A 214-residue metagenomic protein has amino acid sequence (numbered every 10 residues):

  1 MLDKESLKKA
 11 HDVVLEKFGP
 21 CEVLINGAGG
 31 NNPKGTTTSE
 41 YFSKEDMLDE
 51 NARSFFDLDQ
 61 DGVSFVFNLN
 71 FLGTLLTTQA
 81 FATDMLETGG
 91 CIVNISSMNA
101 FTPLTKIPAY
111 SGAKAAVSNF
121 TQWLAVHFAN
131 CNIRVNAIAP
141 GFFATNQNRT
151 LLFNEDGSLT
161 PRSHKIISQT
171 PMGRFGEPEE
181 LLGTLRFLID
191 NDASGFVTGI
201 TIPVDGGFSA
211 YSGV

Functional and structural regions predicted by a protein language model:
G35-S64, I166: Substrate-binding pocket helix/loop in short-chain dehydrogenase/reductase
T78, A113: Active-site helix of classical SDR
T83, V126-A129: Alpha-helical segment proximal to the catalytic Tyr-Lys
S97: Residue(s) in the substrate-gating loop at a strand-loop-helix junction that position the organic substrate next
P103-S111, W123, L151: Active-site loop-to-helix junction immediately N-terminal to the catalytic Tyr of the SDR YXXXK motif in Rossmann-fold
A129, R134, F196-G199: Short, small/polar-rich loop/turn modules that mediate ligand/substrate recognition or access, typified
R174-V204, S209: C-terminal substrate-recognition "lid" of short-chain dehydrogenase/reductases
